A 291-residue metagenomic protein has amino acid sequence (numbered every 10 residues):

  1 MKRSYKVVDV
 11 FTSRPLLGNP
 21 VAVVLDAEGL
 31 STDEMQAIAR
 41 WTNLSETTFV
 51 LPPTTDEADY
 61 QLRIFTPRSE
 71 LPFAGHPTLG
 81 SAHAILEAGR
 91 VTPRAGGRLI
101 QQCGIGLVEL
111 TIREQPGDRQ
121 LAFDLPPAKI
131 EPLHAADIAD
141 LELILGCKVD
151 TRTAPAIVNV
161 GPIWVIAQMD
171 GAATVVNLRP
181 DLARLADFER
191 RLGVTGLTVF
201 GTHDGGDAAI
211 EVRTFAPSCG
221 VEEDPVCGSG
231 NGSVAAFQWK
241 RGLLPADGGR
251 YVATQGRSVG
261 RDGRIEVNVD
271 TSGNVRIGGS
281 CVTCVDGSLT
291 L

Functional and structural regions predicted by a protein language model:
M1-A74, L79-L291: Active-site proximal loop and beta-alpha junction motif in alpha/beta enzyme cores
